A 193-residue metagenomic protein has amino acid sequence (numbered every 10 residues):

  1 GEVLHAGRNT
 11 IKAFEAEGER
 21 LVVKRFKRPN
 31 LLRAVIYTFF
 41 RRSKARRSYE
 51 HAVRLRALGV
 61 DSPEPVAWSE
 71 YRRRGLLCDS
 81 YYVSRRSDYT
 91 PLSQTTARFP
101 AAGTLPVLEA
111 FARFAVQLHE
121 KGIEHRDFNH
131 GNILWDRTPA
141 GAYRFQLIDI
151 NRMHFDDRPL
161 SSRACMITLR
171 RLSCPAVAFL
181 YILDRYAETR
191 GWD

Functional and structural regions predicted by a protein language model:
G1-P91, A110-K121, H125: Conserved ATP-binding subdomain of kinase catalytic cores across diverse folds
F40, P100-A101, R163-C165: Glycine-rich, phosphate-binding/catalytic loops in enzymes
L92-A101: AlphaC helix of the protein kinase catalytic domain
T104-L108: Short alpha-helical scaffold element within the canonical Hanks-type protein kinase domain
F128-W135: Hydrophobic residue at the +6 position relative to the catalytic HRD Asp in the kinase catalytic loop
W135-A142: Activation-loop N-terminal segment of eukaryotic-like protein kinases
A142-D193: C-lobe/activation-segment region of protein kinase-like
